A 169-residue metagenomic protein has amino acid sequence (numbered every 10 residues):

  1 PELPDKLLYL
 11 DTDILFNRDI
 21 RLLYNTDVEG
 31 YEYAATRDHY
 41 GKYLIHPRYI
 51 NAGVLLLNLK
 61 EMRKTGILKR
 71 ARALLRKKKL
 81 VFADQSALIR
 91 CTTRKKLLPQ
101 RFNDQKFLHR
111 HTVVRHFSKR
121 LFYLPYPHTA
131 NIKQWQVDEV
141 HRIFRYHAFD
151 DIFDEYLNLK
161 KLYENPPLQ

Functional and structural regions predicted by a protein language model:
P1-H39, P47, L56-L57: GT-A fold catalytic core of metal-dependent nucleotide-sugar glycosyltransferases, centered on the diacidic
K6, N17, L44, K64-T65 (+1 more regions): Short helix/loop capping segments that flank catalytic or ligand/cofactor-binding pockets
Y9, Y24, Y31-Y33, Y40-Y43 (+5 more regions): Sequence-level detector for tyrosine residue identity
F16, L22, G41-K42, R63 (+2 more regions): Glycine-rich nucleotide phosphate-binding loop and flanking beta-alpha elements of Rossmann-like dinucleotide-binding
R37, L44-Y49, R70, Q85: Short, well-ordered helical secondary-structure segments
D38-G41, E139-H141: Carbohydrate-active catalytic/glycan-binding domains of CAZyme proteins, especially the secreted or lumenal ectodomains
A52, L57-Q169: A glycosyltransferase accessory/donor-loop signature
